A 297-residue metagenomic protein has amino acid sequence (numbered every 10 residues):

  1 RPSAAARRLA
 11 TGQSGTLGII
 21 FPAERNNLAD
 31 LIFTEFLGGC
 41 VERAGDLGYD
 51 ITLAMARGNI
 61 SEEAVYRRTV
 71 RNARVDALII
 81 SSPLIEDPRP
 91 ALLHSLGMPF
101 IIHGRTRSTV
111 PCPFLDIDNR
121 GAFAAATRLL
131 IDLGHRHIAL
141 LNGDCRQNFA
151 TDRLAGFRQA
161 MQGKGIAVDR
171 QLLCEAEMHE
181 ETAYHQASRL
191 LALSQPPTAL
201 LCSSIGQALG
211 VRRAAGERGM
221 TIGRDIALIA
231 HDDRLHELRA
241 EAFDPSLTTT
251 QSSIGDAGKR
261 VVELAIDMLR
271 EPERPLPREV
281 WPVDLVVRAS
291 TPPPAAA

Functional and structural regions predicted by a protein language model:
S3-S14: Short helix-loop hinge/linker segments at domain boundaries
G12, T16-R128, D132, L190-A192 (+3 more regions): Alpha-helical recognition/docking segments in bacterial nutrient-uptake and carbohydrate-utilization systems
T16, P99, H137, T198-A199: Residues that mark the start of a beta-strand
G18-I20, I79, A139, L201 (+2 more regions): Short, well-ordered beta-strand segments
A23-E35, L53-E62, L115-A125, L141-Q186 (+4 more regions): Hinge/beta->alpha junction and helix N-cap segments in small-molecule ligand-binding domains
R136-H137, V168-L172, I222-L228: Short acidic capping loops at alpha-helix termini that bridge into adjacent secondary structure
S188-R189, L193-A297: Flexible loop/turn connectors
